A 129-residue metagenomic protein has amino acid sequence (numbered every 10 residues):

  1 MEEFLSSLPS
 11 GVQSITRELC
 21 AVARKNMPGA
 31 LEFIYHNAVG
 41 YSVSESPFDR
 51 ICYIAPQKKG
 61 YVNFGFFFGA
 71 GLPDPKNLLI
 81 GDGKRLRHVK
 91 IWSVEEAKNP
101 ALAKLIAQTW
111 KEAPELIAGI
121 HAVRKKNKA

Functional and structural regions predicted by a protein language model:
M1-A129: Charge-dense, helix-prone N-terminal extensions
